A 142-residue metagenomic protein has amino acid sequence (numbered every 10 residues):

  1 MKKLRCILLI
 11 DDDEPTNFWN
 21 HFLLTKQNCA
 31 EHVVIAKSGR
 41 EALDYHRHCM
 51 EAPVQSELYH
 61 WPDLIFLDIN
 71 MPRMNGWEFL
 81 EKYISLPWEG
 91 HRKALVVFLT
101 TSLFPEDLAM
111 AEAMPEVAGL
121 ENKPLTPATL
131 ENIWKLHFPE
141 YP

Functional and structural regions predicted by a protein language model:
R5-P15, N20-L24: Conserved acidic segment of CheY-like receiver
I10-D13, S38, D68: Acidic di-acidic motifs
H21-F22, E78, G90-V97, L103-L120 (+1 more regions): Alpha4 helix (beta4-alpha4-beta5 surface) of REC/receiver domains from two-component response regulators
I35-C49, G76: Helix N-cap/capping motif at the beta->alpha junctions
M50, V54-F66: Active-site beta3 strand of CheY-like receiver
E57-H60, I84-R92: Conserved phosphotransfer cores of two-component systems
M71: Receiver (REC) domain active-site loop signature in two-component systems and cognate sites in sensor histidine kinases
P124-H137: C-terminal output helix
